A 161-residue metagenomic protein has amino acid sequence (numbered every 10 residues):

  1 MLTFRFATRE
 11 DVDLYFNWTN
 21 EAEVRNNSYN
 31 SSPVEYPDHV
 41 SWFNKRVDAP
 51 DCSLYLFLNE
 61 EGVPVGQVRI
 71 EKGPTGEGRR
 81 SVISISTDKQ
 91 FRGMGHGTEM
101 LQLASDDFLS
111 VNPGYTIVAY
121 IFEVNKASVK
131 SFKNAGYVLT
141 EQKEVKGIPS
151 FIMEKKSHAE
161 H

Functional and structural regions predicted by a protein language model:
L2-L14, W18-E21, E61-H161: Acyl-donor (CoA/ACP) binding surface of acyl/acetyltransferases
R9-F16, Y36, V40, N44: An amphipathic alpha-helix signature
T19, S28, F43-V47: Hydrophobic residues in alpha-helical segments
E23-S41: Conserved GNAT-fold acetyl-CoA-binding loop/helix
V34-P37, R46-D48, T87: Juxtamembrane/interface motifs at transmembrane-helix termini
D38-H39, D48-D51, E141-Q142, F151-M153: Short, intrinsically disordered/low-complexity patches at protein termini and at juxtamembrane boundaries
N44-L56: A short helix-loop-beta-strand connector motif used in the catalytic cores of GNAT acetyltransferases and, in some
